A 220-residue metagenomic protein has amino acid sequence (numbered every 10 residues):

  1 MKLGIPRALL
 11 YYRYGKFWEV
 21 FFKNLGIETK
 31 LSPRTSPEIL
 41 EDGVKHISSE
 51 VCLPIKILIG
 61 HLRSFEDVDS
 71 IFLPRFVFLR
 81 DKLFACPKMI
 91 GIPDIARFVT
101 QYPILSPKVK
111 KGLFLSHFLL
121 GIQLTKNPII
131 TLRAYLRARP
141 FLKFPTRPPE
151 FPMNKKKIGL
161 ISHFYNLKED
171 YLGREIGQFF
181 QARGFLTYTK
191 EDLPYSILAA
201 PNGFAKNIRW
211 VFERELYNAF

Functional and structural regions predicted by a protein language model:
M1-F220: An N-terminal assembly and electron-transfer interface module characteristic of large anaerobic redox and radical
